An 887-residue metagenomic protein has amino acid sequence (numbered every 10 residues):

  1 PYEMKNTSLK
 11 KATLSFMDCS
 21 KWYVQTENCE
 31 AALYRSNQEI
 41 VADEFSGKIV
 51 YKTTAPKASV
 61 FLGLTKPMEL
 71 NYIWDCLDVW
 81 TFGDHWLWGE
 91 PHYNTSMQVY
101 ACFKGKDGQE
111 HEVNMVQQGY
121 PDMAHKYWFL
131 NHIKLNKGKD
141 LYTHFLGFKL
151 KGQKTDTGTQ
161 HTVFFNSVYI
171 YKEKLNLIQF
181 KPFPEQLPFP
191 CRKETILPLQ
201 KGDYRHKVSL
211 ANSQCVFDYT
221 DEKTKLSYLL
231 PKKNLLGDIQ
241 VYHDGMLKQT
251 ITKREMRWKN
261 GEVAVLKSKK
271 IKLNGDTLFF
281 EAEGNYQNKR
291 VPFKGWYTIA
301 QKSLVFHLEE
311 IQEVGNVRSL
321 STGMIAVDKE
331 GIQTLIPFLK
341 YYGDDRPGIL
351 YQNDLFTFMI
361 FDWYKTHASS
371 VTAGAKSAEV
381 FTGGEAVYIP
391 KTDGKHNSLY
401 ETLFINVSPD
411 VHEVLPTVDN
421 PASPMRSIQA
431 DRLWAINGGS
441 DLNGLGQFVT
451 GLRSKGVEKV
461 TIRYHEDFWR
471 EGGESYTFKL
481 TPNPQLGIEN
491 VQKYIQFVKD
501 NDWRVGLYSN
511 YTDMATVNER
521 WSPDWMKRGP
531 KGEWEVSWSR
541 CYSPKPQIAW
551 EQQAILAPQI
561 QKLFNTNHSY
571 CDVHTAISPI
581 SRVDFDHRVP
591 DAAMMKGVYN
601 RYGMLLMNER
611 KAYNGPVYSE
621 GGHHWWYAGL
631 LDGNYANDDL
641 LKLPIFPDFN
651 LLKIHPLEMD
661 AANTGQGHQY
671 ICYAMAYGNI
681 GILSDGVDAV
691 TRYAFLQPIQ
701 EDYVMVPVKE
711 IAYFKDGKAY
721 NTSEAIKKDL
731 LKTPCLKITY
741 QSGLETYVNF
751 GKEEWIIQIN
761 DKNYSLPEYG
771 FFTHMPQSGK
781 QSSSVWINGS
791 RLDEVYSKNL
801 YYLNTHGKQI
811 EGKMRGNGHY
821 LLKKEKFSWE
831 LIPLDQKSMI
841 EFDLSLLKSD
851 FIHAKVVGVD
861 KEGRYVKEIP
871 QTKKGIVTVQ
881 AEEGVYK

Functional and structural regions predicted by a protein language model:
P1-A31, L177-P188: Extracellular carbohydrate-recognition regions
D18-F45, V263: Extracellular glycan-recognition surfaces and repeat-rich motifs
R35-S59, D276: Short carbohydrate-recognition loop motifs
V50-C76, G108-V116: Secreted extracellular polysaccharide-interacting domains
K104-F145, G158-T159: Extracellular carbohydrate recognition and processing domains and analogous Trp-centered ligand-binding platforms
Q109, F164, Y171-G472, P482-Q485 (+8 more regions): Carbohydrate-recognition beta-sandwich/jelly-roll modules in extracellular/periplasmic carbohydrate-active proteins
G202, V208-T224, L236-D238, R318 (+7 more regions): Active-site-proximal substrate-binding groove within the catalytic cores of carbohydrate-active enzymes
N437-Y464, G473-C571: Substrate-binding cleft of carbohydrate-active enzyme catalytic domains
